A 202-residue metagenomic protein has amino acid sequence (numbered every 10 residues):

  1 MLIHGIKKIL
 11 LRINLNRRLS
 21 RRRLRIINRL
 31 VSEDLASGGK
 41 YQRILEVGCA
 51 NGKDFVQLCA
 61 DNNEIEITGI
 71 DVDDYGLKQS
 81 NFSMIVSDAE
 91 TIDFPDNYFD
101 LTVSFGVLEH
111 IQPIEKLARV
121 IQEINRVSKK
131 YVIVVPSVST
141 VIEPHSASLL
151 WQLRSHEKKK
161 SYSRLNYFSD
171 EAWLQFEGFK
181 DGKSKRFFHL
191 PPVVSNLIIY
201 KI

Functional and structural regions predicted by a protein language model:
M1-D96, V103, P191-I198: Conserved N-terminal segment of class I S-adenosyl-L-methionine
I13-R17, V107-E115: Surface-exposed cleft-lining segments at the edges of enzyme active sites
E46, E109, E123: Acidic-residue sensor for enzyme active/binding pockets
T91, E109, T140: Active-site micro-motifs of SAM-dependent methyltransferase domains
D96-N97, K129: Active-site acidic short loop of glycosyltransferases
L101-V107: A short beta-strand submotif of the Rossmann-like class I SAM-dependent methyltransferase core that lines
Q112-I202: S-adenosyl-L-methionine-dependent methyltransferase catalytic module, highlighting the catalytic core
